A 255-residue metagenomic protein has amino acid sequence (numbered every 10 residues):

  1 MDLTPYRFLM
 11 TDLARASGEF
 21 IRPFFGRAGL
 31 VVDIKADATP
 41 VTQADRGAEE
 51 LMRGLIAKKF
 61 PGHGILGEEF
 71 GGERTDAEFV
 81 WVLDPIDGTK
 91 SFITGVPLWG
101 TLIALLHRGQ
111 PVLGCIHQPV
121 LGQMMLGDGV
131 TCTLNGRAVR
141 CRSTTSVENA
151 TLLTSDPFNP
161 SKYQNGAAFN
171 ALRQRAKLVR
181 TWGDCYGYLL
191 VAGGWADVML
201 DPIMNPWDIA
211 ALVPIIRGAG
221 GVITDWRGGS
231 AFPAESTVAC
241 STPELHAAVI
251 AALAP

Functional and structural regions predicted by a protein language model:
M1-I86, V222, S230, E244-A251 (+1 more regions): N-terminal subdomain of lithium-sensitive/metallo-dependent phosphomonoesterases centered on the IMPase/IPPase/PAP
I21, D45, I56, T89 (+6 more regions): Residue-level signal for inorganic ion chemistry
R27-A28, W99, L126-T131, R217 (+1 more regions): A short, compositionally biased
R46, E69, P85-G88, P119 (+4 more regions): Generic detector of well-ordered alpha-helical packing
T75-V130, A150: DPxDG-like acidic metal-binding loop motif
R108, N135-A138: Short strand-turn-strand beta-turns centered on an Asx-Gly dipeptide
R140-P255: An extended, acidic
